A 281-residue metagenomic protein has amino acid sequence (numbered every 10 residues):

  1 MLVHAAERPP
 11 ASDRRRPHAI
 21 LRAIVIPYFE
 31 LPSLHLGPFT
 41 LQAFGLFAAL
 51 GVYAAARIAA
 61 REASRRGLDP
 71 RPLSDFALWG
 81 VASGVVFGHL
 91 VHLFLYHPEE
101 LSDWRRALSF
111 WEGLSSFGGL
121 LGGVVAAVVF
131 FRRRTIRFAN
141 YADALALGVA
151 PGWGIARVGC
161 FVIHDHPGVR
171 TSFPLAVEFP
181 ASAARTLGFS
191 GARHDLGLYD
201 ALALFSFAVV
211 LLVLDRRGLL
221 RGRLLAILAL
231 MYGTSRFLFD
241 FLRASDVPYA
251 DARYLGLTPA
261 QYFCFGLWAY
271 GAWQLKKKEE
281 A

Functional and structural regions predicted by a protein language model:
R8-P10: Short linear/disordered segments characteristic of secreted peptide precursors and small low-complexity proteins
I20-A281: A feature for loop-to-transmembrane-helix boundaries and adjacent hydrophobic helices in multi-pass integral membrane
